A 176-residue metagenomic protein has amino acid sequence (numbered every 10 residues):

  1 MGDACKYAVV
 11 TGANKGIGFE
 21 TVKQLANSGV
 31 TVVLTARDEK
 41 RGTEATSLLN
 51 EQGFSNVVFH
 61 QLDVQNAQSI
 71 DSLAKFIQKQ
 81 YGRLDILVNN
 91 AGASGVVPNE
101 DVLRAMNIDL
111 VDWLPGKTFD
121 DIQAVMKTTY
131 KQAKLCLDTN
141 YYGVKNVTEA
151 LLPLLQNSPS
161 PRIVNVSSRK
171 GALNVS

Functional and structural regions predicted by a protein language model:
G2-V33: Canonical Rossmann dinucleotide-binding motif of NAD(H)/NADP(H)-dependent dehydrogenases/reductases, specifically
V9, V33, D85-V88, V164: N-terminal Rossmann-like NAD(P) cofactor-binding module of classical short-chain dehydrogenase/reductase
S28-E44: Conserved glycine-rich Rossmann-like NAD(P)H-binding loop of the short-chain dehydrogenase/reductase
E39-K40, Q61-K75, Y130, Y141-V144: The beta1-alpha1 cofactor-binding region of Rossmann-like NAD(H)/NADP(H)-dependent oxidoreductases
V57-F59: Hydrophobic/aromatic anchor residues within beta-strands of the central parallel beta-sheet of Rossmann-like
V88, V147-L151, L155: Hydrophobic positions on the long internal alpha-helix of Rossmann-like NAD(P)-dependent oxidoreductase domains
A93-L137, Q156-S176: Catalytic loop of short-chain dehydrogenase/reductase
G143-T148, A172: Conserved internal alpha-helix within the Rossmann fold of NAD(P)-dependent oxidoreductases
